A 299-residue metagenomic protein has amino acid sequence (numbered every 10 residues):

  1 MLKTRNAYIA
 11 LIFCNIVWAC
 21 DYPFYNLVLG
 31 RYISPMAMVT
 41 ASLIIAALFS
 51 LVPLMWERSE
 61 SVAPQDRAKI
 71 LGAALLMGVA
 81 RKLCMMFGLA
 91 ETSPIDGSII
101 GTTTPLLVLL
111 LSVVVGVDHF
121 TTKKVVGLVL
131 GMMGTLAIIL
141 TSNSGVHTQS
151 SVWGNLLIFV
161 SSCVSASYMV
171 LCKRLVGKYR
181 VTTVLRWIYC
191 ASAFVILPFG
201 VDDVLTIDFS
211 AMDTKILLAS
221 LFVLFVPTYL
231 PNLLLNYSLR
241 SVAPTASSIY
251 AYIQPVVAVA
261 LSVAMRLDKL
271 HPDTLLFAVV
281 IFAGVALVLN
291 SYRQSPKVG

Functional and structural regions predicted by a protein language model:
M1-A37, A41-S42, H147-R174, F194 (+1 more regions): Glycine-/small-residue-enriched transmembrane alpha-helix faces in small-molecule transporters and effluxers
V17, D21-Y22, L51-G101, A137 (+1 more regions): Specific transmembrane alpha-helical segments of multi-pass solute transporters/efflux pumps, especially DMT/EamA
A19, P23, L75-V79, L83 (+7 more regions): Hydrophobic/small/kink-forming positions within alpha-helical transmembrane segments of polytopic membrane proteins
P23-Y32, A90, I139-S151, V201-K215 (+1 more regions): Membrane-interface helix termini and inter-helical loops of multi-pass transporters
V28, M38, G88, V114-F120 (+5 more regions): Hydrophobic/aromatic residues within transmembrane alpha-helices of multi-pass small-molecule transporters
M38-A41, K82-L83, D96-T103, L171-A193 (+1 more regions): Helix-helix packing/entry segments at the starts of transmembrane helices
F49, L54-E57, T104-V129, V256-L276: C-terminal transmembrane-helix exit sites in multi-pass transporters
S50, K123-S142, I196, Y252 (+1 more regions): Hydrophobic transmembrane alpha-helices of multi-pass small-molecule transport proteins
